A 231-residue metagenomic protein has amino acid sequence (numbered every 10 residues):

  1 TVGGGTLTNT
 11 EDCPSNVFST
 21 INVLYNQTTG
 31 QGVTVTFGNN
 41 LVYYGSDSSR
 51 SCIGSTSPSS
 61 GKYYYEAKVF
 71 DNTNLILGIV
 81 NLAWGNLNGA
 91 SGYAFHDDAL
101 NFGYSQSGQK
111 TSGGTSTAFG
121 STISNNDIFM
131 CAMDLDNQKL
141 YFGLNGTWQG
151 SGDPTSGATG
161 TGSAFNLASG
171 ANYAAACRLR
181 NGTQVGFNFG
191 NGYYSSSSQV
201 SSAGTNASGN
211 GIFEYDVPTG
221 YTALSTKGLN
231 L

Functional and structural regions predicted by a protein language model:
T1-L231: PRY/SPRY (B30.2) beta-sandwich protein-interaction domains and their adjacent Ser/Pro/Gly-rich low-complexity linkers
